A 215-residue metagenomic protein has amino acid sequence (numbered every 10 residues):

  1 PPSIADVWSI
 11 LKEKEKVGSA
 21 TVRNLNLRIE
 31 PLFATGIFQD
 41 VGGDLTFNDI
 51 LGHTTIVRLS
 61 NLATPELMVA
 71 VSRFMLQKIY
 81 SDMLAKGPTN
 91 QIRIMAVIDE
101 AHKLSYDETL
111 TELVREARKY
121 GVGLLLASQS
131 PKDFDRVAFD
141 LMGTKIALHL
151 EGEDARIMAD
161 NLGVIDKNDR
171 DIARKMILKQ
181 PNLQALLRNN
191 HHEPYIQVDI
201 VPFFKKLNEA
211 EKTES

Functional and structural regions predicted by a protein language model:
P1-D6, Q39-D44, P131-F134, T144 (+2 more regions): Short, exposed beta-strand "edge-strand" segments with a Pro/Gly-rich flavor and a Y/T-containing core
P1-V122, M176-H192: P-loop NTPase motor domains
I4-K12, N189, E193-S215: Charge-patterned, long linear interaction tracts outside catalytic cores
L59, L150, I200: Active-site donor-binding loop signature of nucleotide-sugar glycosyltransferases
T64, D166-I172, K206-N208, K212-S215: Alpha-helix capping and helix-coil boundary motifs
P65-A70, M142, Y195, K206: Residues in flexible loops and secondary-structure boundaries
V69-S72, K119, D160-G163, I200-P202 (+1 more regions): Surface-exposed beta-strand edges and their flanking turn/coil or helix-capping segments
V114-I196: Conserved ATP-driven motor cores of ASCE-family P-loop NTPases powering translocation/secretion/packaging/pilus
